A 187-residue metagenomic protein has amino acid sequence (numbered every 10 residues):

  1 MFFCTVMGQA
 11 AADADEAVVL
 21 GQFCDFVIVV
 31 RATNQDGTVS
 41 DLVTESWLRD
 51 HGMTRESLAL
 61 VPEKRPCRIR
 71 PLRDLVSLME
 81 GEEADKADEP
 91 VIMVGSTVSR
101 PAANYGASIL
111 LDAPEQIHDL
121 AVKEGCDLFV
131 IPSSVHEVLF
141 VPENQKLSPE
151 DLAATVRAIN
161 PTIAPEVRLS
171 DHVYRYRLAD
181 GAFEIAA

Functional and structural regions predicted by a protein language model:
M1-P90, V94: Extended, low-hydrophobicity segments enriched in charged/polar residues
S99-A187: C-terminal structured domains
